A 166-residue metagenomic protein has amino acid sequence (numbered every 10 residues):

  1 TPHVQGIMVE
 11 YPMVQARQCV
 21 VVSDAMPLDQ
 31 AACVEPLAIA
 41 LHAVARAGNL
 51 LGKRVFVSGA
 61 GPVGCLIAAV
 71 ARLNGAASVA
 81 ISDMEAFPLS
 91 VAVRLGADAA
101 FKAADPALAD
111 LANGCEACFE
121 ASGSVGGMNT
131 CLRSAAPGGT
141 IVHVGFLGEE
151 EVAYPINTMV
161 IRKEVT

Functional and structural regions predicted by a protein language model:
T1-C19: Glycine-rich phosphate/adenylate-binding loop and adjacent beta-alpha elements of nucleotide- or dinucleotide-binding
I7-M8, M84-V91, E150-I156: Short, glycine/polar-rich helix-capping loops at beta-to-alpha or helix-loop-helix junctions that flank or form
Q18-L28, N113, E164: Glycine/charged-rich beta-loop-alpha catalytic/anionic-binding loops adjacent to active sites
M26-D105: Mid-domain Rossmann-like dinucleotide-binding core that forms the NAD(H)/NADP(H) cofactor-binding site
K102, E120, H143: Redox-cofactor binding/interface segments in oxidoreductases and associated redox assembly factors
A109-C118: A short acidic, Gly/Pro-enriched loop at the edge of an enzyme's catalytic core that lines a small-molecule cofactor
V125-T166: Glycine-rich phosphate-binding loop and adjacent beta-alpha segment of Rossmann(oid) nucleotide-cofactor-binding
